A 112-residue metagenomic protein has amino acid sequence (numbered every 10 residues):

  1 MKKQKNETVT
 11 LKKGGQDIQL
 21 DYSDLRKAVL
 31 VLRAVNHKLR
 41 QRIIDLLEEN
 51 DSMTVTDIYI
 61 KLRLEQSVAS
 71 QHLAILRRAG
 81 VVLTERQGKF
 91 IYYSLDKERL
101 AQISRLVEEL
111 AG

Functional and structural regions predicted by a protein language model:
M1-V35, V81: N-terminal leader segment of winged-helix/HTH proteins
S23-S67, Q87, I91-E98: N-terminal helix-turn-helix DNA-binding core of bacterial DNA-binding proteins
S52, G80-V81: Short hinge/loop at the helix->beta-strand junction immediately C-terminal to the helix-turn-helix recognition helix
I60, R77-R78: Alpha-helical residues within the helix-turn-helix
L73-A74: Short, hydrophobic-biased segments on the C-terminal half of alpha helices that form "recognition helices"
L106-V107: Residue-level signal for well-ordered alpha-helical positions
